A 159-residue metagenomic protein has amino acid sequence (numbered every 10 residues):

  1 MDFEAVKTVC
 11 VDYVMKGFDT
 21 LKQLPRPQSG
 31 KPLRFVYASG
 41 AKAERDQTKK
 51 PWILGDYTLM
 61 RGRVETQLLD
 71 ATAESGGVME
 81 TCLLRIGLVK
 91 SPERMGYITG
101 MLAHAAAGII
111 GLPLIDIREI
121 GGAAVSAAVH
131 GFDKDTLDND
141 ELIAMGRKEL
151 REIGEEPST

Functional and structural regions predicted by a protein language model:
M1-K16, T20-Q23: NAD(P)H-binding glycine-rich loop region in Rossmannoid oxidoreductase-like domains and their noncatalytic homologs
A5-V11, K50-E65, P113-I115: Short-chain dehydrogenase/reductase
V14-M15, D19, T58-L69, G122: Conserved active-site helix of classical SDR/Rossmann-fold NAD(P)-dependent CH-OH oxidoreductases
P27, D133-T159: Eukaryotic N-terminal low-complexity, Ser/Thr- and Lys/Arg-rich leader segments that predominantly function as
K31-R61, L69, A73: Catalytic loop of short-chain dehydrogenase/reductase
E65-E93: Conserved beta-loop-beta element that borders a ligand/cofactor-binding pocket
G87-I109: NAD(P)-dependent short-chain dehydrogenase/reductase
G108-L137: C-terminal helical subdomain
